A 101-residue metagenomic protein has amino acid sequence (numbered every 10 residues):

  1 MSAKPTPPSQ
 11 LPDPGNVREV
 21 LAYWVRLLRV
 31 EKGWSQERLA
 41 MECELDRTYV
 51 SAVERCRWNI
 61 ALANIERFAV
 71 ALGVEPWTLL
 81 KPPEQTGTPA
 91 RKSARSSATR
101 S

Functional and structural regions predicted by a protein language model:
T6-E31: A short, Lys/Arg-rich alpha-helix, primarily the initiator
T6-P7, K81-S101: Short, charged recognition helix plus adjacent turn of helix-turn-helix-like nucleic-acid-binding domains
Y23-E42, A94-R95, R100: Short basic helix-loop element that most often maps to the first helix and adjoining turn of HTH DNA-binding modules
V25, L39-A40, V50-V53, L79: Conserved hydrophobic/aromatic packing and binding residues within compact polymer-binding modules
E37, T48, E66: Residues within helix-turn-helix
E44-N59: Recognition helix of helix-turn-helix/homeodomain-like DNA-binding domains that insert into the DNA major groove
N64-A69, L79-L80: Hydrophobic micro-packing sites on short alpha-helices
